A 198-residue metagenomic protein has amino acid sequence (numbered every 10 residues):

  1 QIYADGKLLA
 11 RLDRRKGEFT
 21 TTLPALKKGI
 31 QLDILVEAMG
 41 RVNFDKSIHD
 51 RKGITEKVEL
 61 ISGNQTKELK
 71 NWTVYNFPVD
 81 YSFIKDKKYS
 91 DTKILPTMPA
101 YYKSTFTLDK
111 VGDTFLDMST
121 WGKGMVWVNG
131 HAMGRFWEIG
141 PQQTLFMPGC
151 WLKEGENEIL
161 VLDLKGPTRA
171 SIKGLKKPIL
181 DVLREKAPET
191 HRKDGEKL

Functional and structural regions predicted by a protein language model:
Q1-A4, F106-N129, F136-W137, I159-L162: Aromatic-lined ligand-binding clefts that engage carbohydrates, nucleic acids, or primary amines
Y3-G29, D113, A132-E156: A cross-kingdom feature marking solvent-exposed beta-strand/loop segments within repeated, beta-rich binding/scaffold
G17-L26, L35-E37, K57-L60: Extended non-catalytic domains of envelope/secretory-pathway proteins
P24-M39, G155-L164: Short, well-structured beta-strand segments enriched in hydrophobic/aromatic residues within extracellular or lumenal
A38-E68, G166-L198: Glycine/proline-rich low-complexity spacer/linker segments in large multi-domain proteins
T73-Y102: Edge strands and adjacent loops of beta-rich recognition modules
P96-D109, Q143-L145: Short beta-strands within extracellular/lumenal beta-sheet-rich domains
G124, G134-L183: C-terminal structured "cap/appendage" subdomains that terminate the fold
